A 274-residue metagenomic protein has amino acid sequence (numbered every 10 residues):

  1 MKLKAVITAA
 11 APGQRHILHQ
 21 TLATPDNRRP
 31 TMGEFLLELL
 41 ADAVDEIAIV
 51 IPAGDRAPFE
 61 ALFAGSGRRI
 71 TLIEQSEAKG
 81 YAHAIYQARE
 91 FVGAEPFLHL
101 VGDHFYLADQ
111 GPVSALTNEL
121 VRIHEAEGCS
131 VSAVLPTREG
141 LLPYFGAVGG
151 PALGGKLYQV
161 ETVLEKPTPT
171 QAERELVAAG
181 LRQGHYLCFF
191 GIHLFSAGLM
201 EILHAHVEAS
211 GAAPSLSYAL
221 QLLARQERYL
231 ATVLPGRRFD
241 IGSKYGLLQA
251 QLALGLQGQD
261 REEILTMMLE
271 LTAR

Functional and structural regions predicted by a protein language model:
M1-L100, F105-Q110: Conserved N-terminal catalytic core of the sugar/cofactor nucleotidyltransferase
F35, L39, Q87, P96 (+6 more regions): Alpha-helical scaffold segments in soluble metabolic enzymes
G54, H104, L135-E139, G236: Short beta-alpha junction loops
R69-T71, Q159, R228-L230: Conserved beta-strand segments of alpha/beta enzyme cores
I73-Q75, V134, T232-L234: Conserved beta-strand termini and adjacent loop/short-helix elements that scaffold enzyme active sites in alpha/beta
E77-Y81, E139-L141, P169-A172, R238-D240: A short acidic, often aromatic-flanked loop/helix-cap motif at beta-alpha or helix-coil junctions that lines enzyme
A108-E201, S210: Conserved core of the sugar-phosphate nucleotidyltransferase
G150, K156, A172-V177, L181-R274: Conserved alpha/beta core of the MobA/IspD/sugar-nucleotide pyrophosphorylase nucleotidyltransferase superfamily
